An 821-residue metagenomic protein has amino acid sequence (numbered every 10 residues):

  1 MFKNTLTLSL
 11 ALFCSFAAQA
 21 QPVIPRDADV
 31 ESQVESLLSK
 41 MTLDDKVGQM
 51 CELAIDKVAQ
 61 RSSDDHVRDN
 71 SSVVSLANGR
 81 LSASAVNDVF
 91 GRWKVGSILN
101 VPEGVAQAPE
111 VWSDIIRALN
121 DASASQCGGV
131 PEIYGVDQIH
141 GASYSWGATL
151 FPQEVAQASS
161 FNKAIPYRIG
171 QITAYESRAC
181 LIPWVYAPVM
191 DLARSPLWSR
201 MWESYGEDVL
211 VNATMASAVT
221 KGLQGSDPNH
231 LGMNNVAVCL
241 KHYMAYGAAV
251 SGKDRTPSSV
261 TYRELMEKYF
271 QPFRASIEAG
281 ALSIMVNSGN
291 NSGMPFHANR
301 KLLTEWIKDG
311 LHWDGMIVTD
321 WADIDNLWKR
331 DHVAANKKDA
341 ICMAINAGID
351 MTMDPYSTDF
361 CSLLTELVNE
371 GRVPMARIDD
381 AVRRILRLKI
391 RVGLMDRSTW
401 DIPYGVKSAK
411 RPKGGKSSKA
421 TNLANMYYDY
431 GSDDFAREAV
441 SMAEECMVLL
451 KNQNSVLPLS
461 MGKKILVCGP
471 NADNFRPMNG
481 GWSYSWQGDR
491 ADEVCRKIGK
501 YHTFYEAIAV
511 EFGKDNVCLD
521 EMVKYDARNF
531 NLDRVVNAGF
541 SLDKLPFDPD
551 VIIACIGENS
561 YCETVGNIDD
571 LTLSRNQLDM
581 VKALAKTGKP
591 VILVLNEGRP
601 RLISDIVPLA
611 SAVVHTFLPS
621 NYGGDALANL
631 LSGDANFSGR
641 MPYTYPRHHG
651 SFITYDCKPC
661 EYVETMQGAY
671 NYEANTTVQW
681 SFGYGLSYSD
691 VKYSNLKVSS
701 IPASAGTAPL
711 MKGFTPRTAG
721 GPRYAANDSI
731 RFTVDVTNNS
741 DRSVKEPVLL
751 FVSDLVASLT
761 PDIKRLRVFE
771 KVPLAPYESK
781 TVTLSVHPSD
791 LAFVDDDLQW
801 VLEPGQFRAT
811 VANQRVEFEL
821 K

Functional and structural regions predicted by a protein language model:
M1-V23: Bacterial Sec-dependent N-terminal signal peptides
A18-D795, E803-E817, K821: Glycoside hydrolase catalytic-domain context in secreted enzymes
